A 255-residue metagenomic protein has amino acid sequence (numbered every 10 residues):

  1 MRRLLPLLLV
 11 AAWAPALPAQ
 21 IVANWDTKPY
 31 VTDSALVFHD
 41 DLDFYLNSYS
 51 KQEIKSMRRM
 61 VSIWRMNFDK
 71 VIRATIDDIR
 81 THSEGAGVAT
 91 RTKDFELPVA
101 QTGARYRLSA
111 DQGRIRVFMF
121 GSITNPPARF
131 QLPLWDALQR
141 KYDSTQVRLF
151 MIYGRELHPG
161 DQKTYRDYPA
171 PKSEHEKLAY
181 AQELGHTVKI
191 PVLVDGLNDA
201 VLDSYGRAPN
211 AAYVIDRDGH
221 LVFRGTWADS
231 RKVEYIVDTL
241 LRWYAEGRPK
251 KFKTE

Functional and structural regions predicted by a protein language model:
R2-L7: Sec-dependent signal peptide recognition, specifically the positively charged N-region followed immediately by
L17-Q20: Boundary of Sec targeting at the N-terminus
M66-L108: N-terminal "domain-start" segment that seeds a small globular fold
T92-K93, I115, P209-A211: Short loop/turn microsegments at loop-to-beta-strand junctions
Y106-W135, R148-I152: Short active-site neighborhood of thiol/selenol oxidoreductases, capturing the structured segment around
R129-H186, D199-V201: Structural microenvironment flanking redox-active thiols in thiol-disulfide oxidoreductases
H186-I190, V194-D238: Thiol/disulfide oxidoreductase modules built on the thioredoxin-like
